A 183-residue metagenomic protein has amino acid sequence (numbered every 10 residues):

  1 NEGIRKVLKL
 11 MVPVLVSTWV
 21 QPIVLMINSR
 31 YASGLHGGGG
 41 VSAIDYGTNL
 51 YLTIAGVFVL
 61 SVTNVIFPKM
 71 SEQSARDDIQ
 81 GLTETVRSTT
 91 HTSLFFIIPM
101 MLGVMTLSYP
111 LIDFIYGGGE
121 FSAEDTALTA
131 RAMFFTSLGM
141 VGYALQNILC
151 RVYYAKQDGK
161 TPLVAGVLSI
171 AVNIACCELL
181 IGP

Functional and structural regions predicted by a protein language model:
N1-P183: Membrane-embedded alpha-helical bundles of multi-pass transporters/translocases, especially carrier/permease families
